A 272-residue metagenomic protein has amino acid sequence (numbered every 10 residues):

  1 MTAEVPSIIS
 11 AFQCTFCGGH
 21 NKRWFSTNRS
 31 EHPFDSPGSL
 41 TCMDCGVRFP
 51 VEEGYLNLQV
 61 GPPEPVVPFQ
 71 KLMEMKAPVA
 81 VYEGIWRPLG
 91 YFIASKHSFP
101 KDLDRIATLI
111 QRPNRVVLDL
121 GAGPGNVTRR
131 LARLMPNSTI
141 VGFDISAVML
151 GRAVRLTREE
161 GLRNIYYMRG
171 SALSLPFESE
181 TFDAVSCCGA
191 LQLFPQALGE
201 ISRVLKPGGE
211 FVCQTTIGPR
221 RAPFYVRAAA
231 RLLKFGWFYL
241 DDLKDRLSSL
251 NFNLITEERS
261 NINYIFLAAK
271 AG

Functional and structural regions predicted by a protein language model:
T2-L72: N-terminal auxiliary segments of SAM/dcSAM-dependent transferases
Q13, L267-G272: C-terminal lobe and adjacent flexible extensions of AdoMet/dcAdoMet transferase-like proteins
E53, Q59-Q111, N126-R130: Conserved class I S-adenosyl-L-methionine
V116-S174: Class I SAM-dependent methyltransferase SAM/SAH-binding core
L173-A184: A short acidic, Gly/Pro-enriched loop at the edge of an enzyme's catalytic core that lines a small-molecule cofactor
A184-Q196: A short SAM/SAH-binding and catalytic strip from SAM-dependent methyltransferases
A197-E210: A short glycine-rich, Lys/Arg-flanked "PGG" loop and its adjoining helix->strand segment in the class I
V212-L267: C-terminal alpha-helical "lid/dimerization" subdomain adjacent to the S-adenosyl-L-methionine
